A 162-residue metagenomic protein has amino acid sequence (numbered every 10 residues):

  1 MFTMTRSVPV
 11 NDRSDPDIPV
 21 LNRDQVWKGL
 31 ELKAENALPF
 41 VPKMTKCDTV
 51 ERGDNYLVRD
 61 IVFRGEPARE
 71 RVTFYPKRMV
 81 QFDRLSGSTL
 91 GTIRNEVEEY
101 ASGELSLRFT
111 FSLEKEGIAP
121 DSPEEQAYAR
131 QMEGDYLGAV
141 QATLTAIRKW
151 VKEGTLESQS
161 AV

Functional and structural regions predicted by a protein language model:
M1-D48: Hydrophobic ligand-binding cavity/cleft-lining segments
M1-T3, D54, L90, E104: A general secondary-structure signal for short beta-strands and their flanking turns/coil in non-transmembrane regions
M4-R6, L57-R59, E70, I93-N95 (+1 more regions): Hydrophobic residues positioned within well-ordered beta-strands of beta-sheet architectures
V10-D12, G65, F111-G117: Beta-strand elements of well-folded, non-transmembrane domains
M44-D48, R69-T73, T92-E99: Hydrophobic/aromatic beta-strand elements that line small-molecule binding cavities or substrate pockets in beta-rich
T49-S88: Glycine-rich portal/gate segments that line the openings of hydrophobic small-molecule binding cavities
S86-G138: Beta-strand/loop substructures that line and gate deep hydrophobic ligand-binding cavities in soluble
P123-V162: A conserved amphipathic terminal alpha-helix motif
